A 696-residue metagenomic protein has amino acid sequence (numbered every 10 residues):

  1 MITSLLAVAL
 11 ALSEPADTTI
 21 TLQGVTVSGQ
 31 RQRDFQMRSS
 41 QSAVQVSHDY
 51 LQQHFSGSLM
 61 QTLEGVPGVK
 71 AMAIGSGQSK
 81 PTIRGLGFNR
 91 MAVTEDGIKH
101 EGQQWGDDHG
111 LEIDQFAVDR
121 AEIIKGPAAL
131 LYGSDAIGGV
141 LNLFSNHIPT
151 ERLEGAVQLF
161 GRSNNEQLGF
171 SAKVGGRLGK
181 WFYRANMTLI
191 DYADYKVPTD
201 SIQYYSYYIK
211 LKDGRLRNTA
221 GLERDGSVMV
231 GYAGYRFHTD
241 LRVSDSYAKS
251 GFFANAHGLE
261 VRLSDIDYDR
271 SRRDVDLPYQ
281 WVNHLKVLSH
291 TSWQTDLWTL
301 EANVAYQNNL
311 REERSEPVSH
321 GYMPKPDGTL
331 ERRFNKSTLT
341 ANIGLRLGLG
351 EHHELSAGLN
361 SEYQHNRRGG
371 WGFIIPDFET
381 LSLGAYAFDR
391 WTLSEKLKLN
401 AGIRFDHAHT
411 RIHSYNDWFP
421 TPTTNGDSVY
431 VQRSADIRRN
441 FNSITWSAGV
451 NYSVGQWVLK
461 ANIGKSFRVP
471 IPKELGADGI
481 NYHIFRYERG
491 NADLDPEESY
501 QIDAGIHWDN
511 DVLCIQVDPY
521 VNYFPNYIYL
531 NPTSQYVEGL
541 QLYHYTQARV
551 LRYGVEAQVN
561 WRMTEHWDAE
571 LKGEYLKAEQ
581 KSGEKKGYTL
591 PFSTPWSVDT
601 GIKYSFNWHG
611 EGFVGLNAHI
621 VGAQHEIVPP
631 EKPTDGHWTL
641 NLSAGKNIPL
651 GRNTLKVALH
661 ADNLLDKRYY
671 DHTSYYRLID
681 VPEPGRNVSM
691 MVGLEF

Functional and structural regions predicted by a protein language model:
K99-K125: Short acidic/polar hinge/loop motifs at secondary-structure boundaries that mediate gating or recognition
G102-Q104, A117-D119, L130-D200, K210 (+2 more regions): Outer-membrane beta-barrel translocator/receptor signature
N165-D191, Y204-F253, N283-L285, S289 (+5 more regions): Transmembrane beta-barrel wall of Gram-negative outer-membrane proteins
A185-T188, L297-S315, N451-S453, V458-G464 (+5 more regions): Membrane-embedded beta-barrel scaffold of Gram-negative outer-membrane proteins
Y192-P198, Y523-N526, I620-H625, K646-F696: C-terminal beta-signal and adjacent terminal beta-strands/loops of Gram-negative outer-membrane beta-barrel proteins
R217-E223, R236-D296, L300, N308-S337 (+3 more regions): Flexible loop and strand-edge segments within Gram-negative outer membrane beta-barrel domains
P326-L345, R489-D495, Q501-I502, H507-N510 (+3 more regions): Outer membrane beta-barrel strand-and-loop segments of large Gram-negative receptors, especially TonB-dependent
E351, S394-E395, P519-F524, Y543-E626: Gram-negative outer-membrane beta-barrel transporters
